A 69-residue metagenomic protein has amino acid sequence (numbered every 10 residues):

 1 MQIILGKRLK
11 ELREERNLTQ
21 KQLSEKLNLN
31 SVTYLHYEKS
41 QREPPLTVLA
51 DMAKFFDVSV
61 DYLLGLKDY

Functional and structural regions predicted by a protein language model:
M1-E15: A short, Lys/Arg-rich alpha-helix, primarily the initiator
R8, T19, P45-V48, S59: Residues that mark the N-terminal boundary/hinge immediately upstream of a DNA-recognition element
E14, E25, K54: Alpha-helical residues within the helix-turn-helix
E15, H36, T47, L64-Y69: Short, charged recognition helix plus adjacent turn of helix-turn-helix-like nucleic-acid-binding domains
N17-H36: Short alpha-helical DNA-recognition segment
N28, T47-Y62: DNA major-groove recognition helix of helix-turn-helix/homeodomain DNA-binding modules
T33, E43, Y62: Residues in the helix-turn-helix
